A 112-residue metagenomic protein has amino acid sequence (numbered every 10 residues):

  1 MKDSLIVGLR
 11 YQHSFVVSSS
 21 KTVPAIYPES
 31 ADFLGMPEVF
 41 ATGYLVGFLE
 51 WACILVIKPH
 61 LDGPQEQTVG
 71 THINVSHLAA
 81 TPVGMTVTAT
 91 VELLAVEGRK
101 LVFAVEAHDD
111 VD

Functional and structural regions predicted by a protein language model:
K2, Y11, N74, A104-D112: Short, highly charged low-complexity linear segments
K2-F40: Catalytic strand-loop segment that frames the active site of acyl-thioester-processing enzymes
L5-V7, Q67, V83, E97: A generic structural micro-feature
I6-S14, H72, T86-T88, K100-V102: Intrinsic-disorder/low-complexity, polar/charged segments enriched in Ser/Thr/Lys/Arg/Asp/Glu/Gln
V16-S20, S76-L78, E92-L94, H108: Solvent-exposed residues in well-ordered beta-strands and their adjoining turns, especially edge/terminal strands
F40-H60: Short, well-structured hydrophobic secondary-structure segments
C53-T88: Hydrophobic beta-strand-centered segment that forms part of the acyl-chain substrate-binding groove
P82-V83, T90-D112: HotDog/MaoC-like acyl-thioester-processing domains
